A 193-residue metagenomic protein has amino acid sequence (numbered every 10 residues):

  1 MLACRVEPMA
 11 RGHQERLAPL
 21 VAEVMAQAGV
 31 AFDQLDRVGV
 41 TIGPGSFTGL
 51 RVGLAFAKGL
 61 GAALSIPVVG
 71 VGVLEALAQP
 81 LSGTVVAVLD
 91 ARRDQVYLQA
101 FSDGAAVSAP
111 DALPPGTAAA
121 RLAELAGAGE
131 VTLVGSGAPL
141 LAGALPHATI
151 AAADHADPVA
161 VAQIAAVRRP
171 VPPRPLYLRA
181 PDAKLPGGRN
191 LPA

Functional and structural regions predicted by a protein language model:
M1, G12-E15, V69-A193: Oxyanion-binding and handling regions
M1-I42: N-terminal beta-alpha supersecondary unit
L20-E23, A28, P67-V69, A106-S108: A general secondary-structure boundary signal
A28-D33, G61-V71: Phosphate-handling active-site elements
R37-P67: DPxDG-like acidic metal-binding loop motif
